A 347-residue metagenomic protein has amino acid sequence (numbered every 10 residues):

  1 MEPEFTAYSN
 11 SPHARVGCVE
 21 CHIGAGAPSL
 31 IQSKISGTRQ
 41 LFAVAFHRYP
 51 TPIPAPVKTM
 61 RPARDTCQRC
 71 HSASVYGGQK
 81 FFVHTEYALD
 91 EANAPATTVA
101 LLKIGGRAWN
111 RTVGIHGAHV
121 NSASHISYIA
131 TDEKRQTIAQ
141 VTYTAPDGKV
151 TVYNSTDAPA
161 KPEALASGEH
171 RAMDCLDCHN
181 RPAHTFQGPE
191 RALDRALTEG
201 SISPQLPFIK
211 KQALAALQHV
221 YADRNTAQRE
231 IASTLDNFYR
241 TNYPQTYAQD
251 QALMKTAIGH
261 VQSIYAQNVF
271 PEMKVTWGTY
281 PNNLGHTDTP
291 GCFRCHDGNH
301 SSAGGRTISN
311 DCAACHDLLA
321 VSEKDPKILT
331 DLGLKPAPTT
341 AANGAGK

Functional and structural regions predicted by a protein language model:
M1-P62, K80-G168, L193-S201, A213-L214 (+2 more regions): Sequence context of c-type cytochrome heme-c attachment sites
V16, D65-Q68, M173, P290 (+1 more regions): Cys/His-enriched microdomains
E20, R69, D177, R294 (+1 more regions): Short, cysteine/histidine-rich loop/knuckle motifs that typically chelate Zn2+
T59-R64, Q68-V75: Polar, glycine-rich mid-to-C-terminal structural blocks that act as macromolecule-binding/assembly scaffolds
V75, D317-S322: Short Cys/His-rich micro-motifs in 6-15 aa windows
Y76-Q79, H184-T185: Short beta-strands and strand-coil junctions in structured, solvent-facing domains, enriched
E169-Y243, Y247: Mixed-charge (acidic/basic) macromolecular-recognition segments
E199-G200, I308-C315: Short secondary-structure subsegments characteristic of cysteine-rich extracellular domains
